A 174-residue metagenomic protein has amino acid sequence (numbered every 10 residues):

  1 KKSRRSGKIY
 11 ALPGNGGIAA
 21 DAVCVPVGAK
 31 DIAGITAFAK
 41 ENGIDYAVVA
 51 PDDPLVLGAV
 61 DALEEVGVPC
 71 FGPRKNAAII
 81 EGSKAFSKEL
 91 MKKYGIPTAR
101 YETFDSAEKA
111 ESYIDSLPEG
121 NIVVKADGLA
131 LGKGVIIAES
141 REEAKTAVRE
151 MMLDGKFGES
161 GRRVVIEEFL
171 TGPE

Functional and structural regions predicted by a protein language model:
K1-K75, E108: ATP-binding N-terminal substructure of ATP-dependent carboxylate-amine bond-forming enzymes
K2-S3, G17-A19, E41, F71 (+5 more regions): Solvent-exposed alpha-helices and their adjacent loops that cap or buttress functional pockets in soluble metabolic
G7-Y10, D45-V48, V68-F71, R100-Y101 (+3 more regions): Structural motif
D21-A22, G134-I136: Short acidic, glycine/serine/threonine-rich loops at helix termini
A33-E41, D61, E65, E89-K93 (+2 more regions): Replace "anionic and nucleotidyl ligands
P73-G134: A conserved helix-loop-beta module that forms one wall/lid of the active-site cleft in ATP-utilizing catalytic domains
P97-A99, G120-V123, A138-E174: Conserved ATP-binding module of the ATP-grasp superfamily
